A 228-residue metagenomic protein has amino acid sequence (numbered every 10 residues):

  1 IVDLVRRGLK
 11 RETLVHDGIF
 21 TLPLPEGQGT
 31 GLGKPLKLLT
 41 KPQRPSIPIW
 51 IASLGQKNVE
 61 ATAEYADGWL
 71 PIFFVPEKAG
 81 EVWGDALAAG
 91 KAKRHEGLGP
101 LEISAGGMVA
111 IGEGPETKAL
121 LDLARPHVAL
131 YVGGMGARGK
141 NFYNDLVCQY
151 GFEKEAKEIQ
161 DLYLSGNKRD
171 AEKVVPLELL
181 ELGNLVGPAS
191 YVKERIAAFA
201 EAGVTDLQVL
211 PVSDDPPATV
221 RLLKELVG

Functional and structural regions predicted by a protein language model:
I1-G228: Active-site-adjacent structural elements that line small-molecule/cofactor binding pockets in enzymes
